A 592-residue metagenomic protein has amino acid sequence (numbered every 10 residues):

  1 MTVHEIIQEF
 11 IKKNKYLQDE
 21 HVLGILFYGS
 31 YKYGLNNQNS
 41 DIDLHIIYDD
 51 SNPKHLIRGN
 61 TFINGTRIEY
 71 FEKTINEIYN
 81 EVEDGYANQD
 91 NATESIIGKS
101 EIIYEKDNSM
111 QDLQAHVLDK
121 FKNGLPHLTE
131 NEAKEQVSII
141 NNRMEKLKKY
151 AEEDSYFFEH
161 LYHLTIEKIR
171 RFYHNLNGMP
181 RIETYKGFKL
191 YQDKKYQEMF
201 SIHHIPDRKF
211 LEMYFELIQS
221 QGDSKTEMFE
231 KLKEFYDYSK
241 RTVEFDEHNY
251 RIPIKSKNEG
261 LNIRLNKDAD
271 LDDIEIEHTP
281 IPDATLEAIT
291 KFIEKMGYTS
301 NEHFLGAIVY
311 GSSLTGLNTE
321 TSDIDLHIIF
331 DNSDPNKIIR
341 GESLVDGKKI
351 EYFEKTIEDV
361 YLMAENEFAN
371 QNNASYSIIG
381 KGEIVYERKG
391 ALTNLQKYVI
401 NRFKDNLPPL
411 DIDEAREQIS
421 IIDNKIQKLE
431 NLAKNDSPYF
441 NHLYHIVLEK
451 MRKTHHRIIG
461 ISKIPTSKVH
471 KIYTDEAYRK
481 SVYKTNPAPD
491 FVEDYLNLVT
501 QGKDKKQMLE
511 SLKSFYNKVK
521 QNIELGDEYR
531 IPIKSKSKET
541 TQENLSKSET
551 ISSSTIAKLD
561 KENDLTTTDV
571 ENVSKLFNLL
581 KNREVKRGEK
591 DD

Functional and structural regions predicted by a protein language model:
M1-S40, H45-K99, F235, N249 (+9 more regions): Metal-dependent nucleotidyltransferase catalytic core
Y16-D19, G178, E244, Y298-N301 (+1 more regions): Residue-level recognition of short, structured coil/turn motifs that connect secondary structure elements
N37, F62, N88, E101 (+14 more regions): Polar low-complexity intrinsically disordered regions enriched in Ser/Thr and small residues
G59-Y156, I254-I281, I339-P438, K534-T541 (+3 more regions): Conserved NTP/Mg2+-binding pocket subregion across the NTase superfamily
K122, H127-N266, K404, P409-D592: Conserved nucleotidyltransferase catalytic core and NTase-mimicking acidic/glycine-rich helix/loop elements in nucleic
F304: Short coil/loop residues immediately preceding or within conserved phosphate-binding loops of NTP-utilizing enzyme
